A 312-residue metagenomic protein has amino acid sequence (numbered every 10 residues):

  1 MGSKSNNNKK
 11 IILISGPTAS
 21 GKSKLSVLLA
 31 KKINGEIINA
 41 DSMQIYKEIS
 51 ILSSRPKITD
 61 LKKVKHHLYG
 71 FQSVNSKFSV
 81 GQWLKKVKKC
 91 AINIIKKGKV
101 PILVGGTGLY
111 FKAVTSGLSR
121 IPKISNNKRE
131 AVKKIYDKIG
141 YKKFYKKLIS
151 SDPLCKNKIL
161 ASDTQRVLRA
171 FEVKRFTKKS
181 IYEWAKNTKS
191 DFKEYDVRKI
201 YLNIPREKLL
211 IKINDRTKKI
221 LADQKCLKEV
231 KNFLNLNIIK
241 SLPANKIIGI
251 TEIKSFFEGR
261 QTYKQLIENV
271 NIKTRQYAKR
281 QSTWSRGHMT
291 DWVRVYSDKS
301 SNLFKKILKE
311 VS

Functional and structural regions predicted by a protein language model:
M1-S312: Phosphate/pyrophosphate-binding catalytic cores of soluble transferases and nucleic-acid-acting enzymes
